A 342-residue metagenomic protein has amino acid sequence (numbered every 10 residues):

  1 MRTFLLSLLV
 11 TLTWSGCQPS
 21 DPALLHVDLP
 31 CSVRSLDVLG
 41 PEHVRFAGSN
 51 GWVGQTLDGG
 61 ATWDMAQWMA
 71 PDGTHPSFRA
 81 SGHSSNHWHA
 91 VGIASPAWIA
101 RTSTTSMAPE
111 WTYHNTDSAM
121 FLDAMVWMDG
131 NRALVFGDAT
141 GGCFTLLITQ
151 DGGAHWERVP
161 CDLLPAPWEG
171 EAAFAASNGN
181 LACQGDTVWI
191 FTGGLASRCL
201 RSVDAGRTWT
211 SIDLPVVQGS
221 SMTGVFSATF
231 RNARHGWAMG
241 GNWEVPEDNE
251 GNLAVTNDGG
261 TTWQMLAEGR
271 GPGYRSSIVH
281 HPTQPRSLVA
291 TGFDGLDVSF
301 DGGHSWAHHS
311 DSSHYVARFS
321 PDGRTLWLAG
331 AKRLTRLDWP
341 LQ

Functional and structural regions predicted by a protein language model:
M1-F4: Positively charged n-region of N-terminal signal peptides that target proteins for export
L8-D21: Bacterial Sec-dependent signal peptides at the C-terminal "C-region" and cleavage site
P19-Q342: Residue-level hotspots at or immediately adjacent to binding/recognition sites across diverse folds
